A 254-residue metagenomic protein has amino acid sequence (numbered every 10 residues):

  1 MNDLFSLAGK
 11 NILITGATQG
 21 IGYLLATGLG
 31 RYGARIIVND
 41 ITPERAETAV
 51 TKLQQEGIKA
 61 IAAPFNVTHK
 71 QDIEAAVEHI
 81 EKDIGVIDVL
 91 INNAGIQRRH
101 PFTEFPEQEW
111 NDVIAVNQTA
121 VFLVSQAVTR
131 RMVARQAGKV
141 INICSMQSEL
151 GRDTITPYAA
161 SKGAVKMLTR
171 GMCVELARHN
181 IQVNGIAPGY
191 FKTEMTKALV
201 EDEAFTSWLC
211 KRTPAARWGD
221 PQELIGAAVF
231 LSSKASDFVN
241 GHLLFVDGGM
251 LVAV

Functional and structural regions predicted by a protein language model:
N2-L4, L150, V229, N240-V254: Short C-terminal tail/terminal secondary-structure segment of NAD(P)H-dependent dehydrogenase/reductase domains
T18-G20: Conserved glycine-rich cofactor-binding loop
H100-T103, L150-T156, R178-H179, A216 (+1 more regions): Active-site loop immediately N-terminal to the catalytic Tyr-X3-Lys motif of short-chain dehydrogenase/reductase
P101-F102, E109-I114, L209: Substrate-binding pocket helix/loop in short-chain dehydrogenase/reductase
S125, S161, T169: Active-site helix of classical SDR
R130, V174-R178, D237: Alpha-helical segment proximal to the catalytic Tyr-Lys
S145: Residue(s) in the substrate-gating loop at a strand-loop-helix junction that position the organic substrate next
